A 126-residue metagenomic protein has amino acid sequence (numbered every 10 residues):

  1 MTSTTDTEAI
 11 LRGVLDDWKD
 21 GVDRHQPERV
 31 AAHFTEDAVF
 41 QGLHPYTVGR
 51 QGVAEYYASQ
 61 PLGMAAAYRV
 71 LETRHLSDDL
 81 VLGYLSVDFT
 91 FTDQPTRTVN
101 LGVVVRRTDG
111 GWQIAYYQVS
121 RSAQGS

Functional and structural regions predicted by a protein language model:
T2-R29, V39-S126: A beta-strand edge to alpha-helix "cap/lid" segment located at domain peripheries
E36: Conserved adenine-binding aromatic site and its adjacent loop/helix in ATP-hydrolyzing domains
